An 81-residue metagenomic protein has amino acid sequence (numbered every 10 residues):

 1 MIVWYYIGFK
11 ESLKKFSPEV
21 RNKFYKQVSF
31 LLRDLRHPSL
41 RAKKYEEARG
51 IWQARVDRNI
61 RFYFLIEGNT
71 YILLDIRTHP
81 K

Functional and structural regions predicted by a protein language model:
M1-I2, R49: Intrinsically disordered regions, especially transient/low-confidence alpha-helical propensity segments and coil-helix
I2-I7, E11, P18, N22 (+1 more regions): Enriched for short, Lys/Arg-rich terminal
G8-S39: N-terminal first-folded block
F30-A54: A short, surface-exposed loop/turn module that caps and links secondary-structure elements
